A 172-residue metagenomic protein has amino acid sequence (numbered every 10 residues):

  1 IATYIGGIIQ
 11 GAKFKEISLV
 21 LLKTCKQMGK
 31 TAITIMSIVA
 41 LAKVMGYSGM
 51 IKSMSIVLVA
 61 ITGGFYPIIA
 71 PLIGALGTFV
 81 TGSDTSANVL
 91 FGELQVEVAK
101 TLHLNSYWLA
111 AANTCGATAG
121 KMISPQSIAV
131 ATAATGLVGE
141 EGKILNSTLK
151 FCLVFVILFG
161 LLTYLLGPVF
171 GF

Functional and structural regions predicted by a protein language model:
I1-G49, V80: Core transmembrane alpha-helical segments of multi-pass membrane transporters/permeases
I1-I9, I38-K43, A70-T78, C152-L166: Hydrophobic core segments of alpha-helical transmembrane domains in multi-pass membrane transport and ion-translocation
T24-T31, I61-F65, G116, T148-C152: Loop-to-transmembrane-helix entry motif
K26, K100-S106, A134-I144: Juxtamembrane helix-boundary/capping and inter-helix hinge elements in multi-pass membrane proteins
A32-M45, I61-L94: Hydrophobic alpha-helical transmembrane segments of multi-pass integral membrane proteins, predominantly secondary
T34-S37, F65-F79, L102-Q126: Alpha-helical transmembrane segments of multi-pass membrane proteins
G46-G63, E93-E97, T101-L102: Membrane-interface interhelical connector segments
C115-F172: Juxtamembrane and boundary regions of transmembrane helices in multi-pass small-molecule transporters and channels
